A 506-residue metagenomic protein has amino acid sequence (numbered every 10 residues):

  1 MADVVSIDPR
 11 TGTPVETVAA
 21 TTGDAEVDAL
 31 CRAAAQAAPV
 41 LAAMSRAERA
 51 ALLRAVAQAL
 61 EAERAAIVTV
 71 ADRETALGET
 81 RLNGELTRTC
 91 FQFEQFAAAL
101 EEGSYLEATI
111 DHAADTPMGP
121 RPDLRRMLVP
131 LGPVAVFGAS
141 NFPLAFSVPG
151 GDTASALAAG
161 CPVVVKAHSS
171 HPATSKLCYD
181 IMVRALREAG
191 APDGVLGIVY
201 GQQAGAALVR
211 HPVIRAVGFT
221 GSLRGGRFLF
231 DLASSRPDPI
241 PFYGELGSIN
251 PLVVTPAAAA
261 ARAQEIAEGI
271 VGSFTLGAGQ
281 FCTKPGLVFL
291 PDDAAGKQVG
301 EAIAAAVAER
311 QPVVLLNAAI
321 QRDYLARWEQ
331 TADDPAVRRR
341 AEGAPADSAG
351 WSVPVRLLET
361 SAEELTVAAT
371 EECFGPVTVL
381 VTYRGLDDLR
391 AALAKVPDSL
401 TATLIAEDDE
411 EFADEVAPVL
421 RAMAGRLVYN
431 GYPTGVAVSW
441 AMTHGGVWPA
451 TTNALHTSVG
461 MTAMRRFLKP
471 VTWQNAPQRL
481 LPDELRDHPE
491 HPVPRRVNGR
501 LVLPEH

Functional and structural regions predicted by a protein language model:
M1-P122, E505: N-terminal Rossmann-like NAD(P)+-binding subdomain of aldehyde/semialdehyde dehydrogenases
A38, A42, A57-R64, V68-A71 (+17 more regions): Structural signal for hydrophobic packing residues in well-ordered secondary-structure cores of soluble enzyme domains
L52, C161-T174, V195, D238-P256 (+6 more regions): Short loop-to-beta-strand entry elements in the cores of soluble alpha/beta enzymes
E61, Y105-A267, V271, F289 (+1 more regions): Rossmann-like NAD(P) dinucleotide-binding subdomain of oxidoreductase/dehydrogenase enzymes
E268, L290-L400: NAD(P)-dependent aldehyde/semialdehyde dehydrogenase
D347-V353, L386-L481, L503: C-terminal core of ALDH-fold dehydrogenases
E484-H506: Extended hydrophobic packing segments that form well-structured cores
